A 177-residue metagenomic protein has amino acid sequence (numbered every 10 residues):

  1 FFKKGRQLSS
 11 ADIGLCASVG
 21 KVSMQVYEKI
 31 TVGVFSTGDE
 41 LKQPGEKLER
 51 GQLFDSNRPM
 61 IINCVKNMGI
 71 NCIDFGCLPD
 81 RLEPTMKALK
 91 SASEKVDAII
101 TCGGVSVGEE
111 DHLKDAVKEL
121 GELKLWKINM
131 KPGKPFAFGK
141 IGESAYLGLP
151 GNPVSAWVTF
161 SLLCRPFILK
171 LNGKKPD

Functional and structural regions predicted by a protein language model:
F1-P79: Short, glycine/charged-enriched hinge/interface segments at domain edges or termini
Q7-S9, C77-T85, M130-P135: Short acidic loop-to-helix transition motifs that present clustered carboxylates
L8, S23-E28, N67, S91-E94 (+2 more regions): Solvent-exposed alpha-helices and their adjacent loops that cap or buttress functional pockets in soluble metabolic
V19-V22, L41, C64, M68-N71 (+3 more regions): Change "in soluble alpha/beta enzymes" to "in soluble alpha/beta proteins
D39-E40, G104-V107, G151: Short glycine-rich anion-binding loops that position phosphate/pyrophosphate groups of nucleotides and phosphorylated
I62-E119: N-terminal small/polar loop signature for handling phosphorylated ligands or for N-terminal nucleophile
K118-D177: Flexible glycine/proline-rich
